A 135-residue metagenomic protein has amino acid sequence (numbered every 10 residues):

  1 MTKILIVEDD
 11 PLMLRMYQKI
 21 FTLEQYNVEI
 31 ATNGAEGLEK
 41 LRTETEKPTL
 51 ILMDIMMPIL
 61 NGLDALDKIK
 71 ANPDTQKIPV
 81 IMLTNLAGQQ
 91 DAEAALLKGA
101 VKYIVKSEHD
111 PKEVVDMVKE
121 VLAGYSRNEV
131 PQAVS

Functional and structural regions predicted by a protein language model:
E8: Conserved acidic carboxylate
R15-L23: Charged docking surfaces used in two-component/phosphorelay signaling
I30-L50, E113: Acidic, metal-coordinating helix/loop segments flanking the phosphotransfer/catalytic sites of two-component signaling
D54, T84: Active-site residues of response regulator receiver
M57: Receiver (REC) domain active-site loop signature in two-component systems and cognate sites in sensor histidine kinases
